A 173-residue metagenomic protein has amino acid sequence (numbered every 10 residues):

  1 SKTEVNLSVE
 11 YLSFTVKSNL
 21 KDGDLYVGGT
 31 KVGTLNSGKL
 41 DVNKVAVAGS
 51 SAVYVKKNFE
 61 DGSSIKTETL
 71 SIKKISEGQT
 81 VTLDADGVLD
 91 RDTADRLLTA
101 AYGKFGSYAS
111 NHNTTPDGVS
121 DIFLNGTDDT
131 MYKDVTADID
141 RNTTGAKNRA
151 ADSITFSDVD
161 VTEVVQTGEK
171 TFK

Functional and structural regions predicted by a protein language model:
S1, D86-D160: Core segments of small alpha/beta cavity-forming domains
K2-L7, K66-R96: Extracellular beta-sheet/turn segments enriched in Thr/Pro/Gly and aliphatic residues
T3-T15, S37: Interfacial loop/beta elements and low-complexity acidic/Ser/Thr-rich segments of macromolecular assembly/processing
Y11, K17-D24: Short proline/glycine-enriched turn/loop motifs at strand-loop junctions of beta-rich domains
T30-V45: Short, solvent-exposed S/T- and G/P-enriched segments that are highly enriched in secreted/extracellular and lumenal
V42-D61: A short, solvent-exposed beta-strand micro-motif common in secreted/extracellular proteins
G168-K173: A short hydrophobic beta-strand element
